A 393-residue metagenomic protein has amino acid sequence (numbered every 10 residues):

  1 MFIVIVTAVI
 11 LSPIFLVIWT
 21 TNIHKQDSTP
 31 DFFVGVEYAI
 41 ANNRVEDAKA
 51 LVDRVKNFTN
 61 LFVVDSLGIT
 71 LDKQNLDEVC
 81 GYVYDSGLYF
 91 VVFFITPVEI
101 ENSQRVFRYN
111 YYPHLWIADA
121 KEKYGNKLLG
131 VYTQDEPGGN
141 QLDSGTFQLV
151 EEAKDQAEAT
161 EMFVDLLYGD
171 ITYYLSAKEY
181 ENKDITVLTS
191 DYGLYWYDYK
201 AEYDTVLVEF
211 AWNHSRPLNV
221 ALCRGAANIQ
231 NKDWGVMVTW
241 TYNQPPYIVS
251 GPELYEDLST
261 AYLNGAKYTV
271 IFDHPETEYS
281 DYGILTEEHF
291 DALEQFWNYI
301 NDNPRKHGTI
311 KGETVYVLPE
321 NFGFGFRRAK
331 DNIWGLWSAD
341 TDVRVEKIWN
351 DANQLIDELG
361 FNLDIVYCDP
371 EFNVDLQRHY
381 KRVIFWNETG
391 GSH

Functional and structural regions predicted by a protein language model:
F2-I3, G251: Generic hydrophobic-segment detector
I3-L16: Hydrophobic membrane-insertion alpha-helices, especially the h-region of bacterial N-terminal signal peptides
P13-H393: Glycan-processing catalytic domains of CAZymes
